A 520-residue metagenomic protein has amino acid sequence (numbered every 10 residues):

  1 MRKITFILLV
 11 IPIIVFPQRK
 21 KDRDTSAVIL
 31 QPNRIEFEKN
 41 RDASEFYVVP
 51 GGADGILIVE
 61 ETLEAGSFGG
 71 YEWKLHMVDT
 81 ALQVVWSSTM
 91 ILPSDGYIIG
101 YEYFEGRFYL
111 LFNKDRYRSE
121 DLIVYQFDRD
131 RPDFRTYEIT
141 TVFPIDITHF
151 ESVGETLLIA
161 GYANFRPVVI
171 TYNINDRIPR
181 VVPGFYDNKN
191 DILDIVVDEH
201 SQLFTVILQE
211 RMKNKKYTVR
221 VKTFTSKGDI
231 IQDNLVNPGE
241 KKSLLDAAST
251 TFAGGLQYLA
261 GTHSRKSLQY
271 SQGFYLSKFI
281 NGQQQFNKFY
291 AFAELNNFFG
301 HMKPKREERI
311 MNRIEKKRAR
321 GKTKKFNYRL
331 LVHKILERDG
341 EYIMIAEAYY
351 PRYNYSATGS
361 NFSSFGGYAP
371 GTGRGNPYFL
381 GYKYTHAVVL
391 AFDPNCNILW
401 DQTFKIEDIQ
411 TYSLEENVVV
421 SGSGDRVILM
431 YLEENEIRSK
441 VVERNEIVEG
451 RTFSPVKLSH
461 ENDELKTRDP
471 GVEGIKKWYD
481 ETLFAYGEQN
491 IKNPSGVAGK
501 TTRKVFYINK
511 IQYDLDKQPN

Functional and structural regions predicted by a protein language model:
M1-S26, N520: Bacterial Sec-dependent N-terminal signal peptides
R19-A43, T80-W86, N312-K325: A short helix->beta-strand "capping" segment at the edge of beta-propeller domains
N40-V48, P93-Y103, I139-V153, N188-D198 (+3 more regions): Repeated scaffold domains used in trafficking and secretory/extracellular systems, primarily beta-propellers
Y47-V48, A53-F68, F104-Y117, T148-H149 (+8 more regions): Short beta-strand elements that form the blades of beta-propeller/WD-repeat-like and other beta-sheet-rich scaffold
E72-T80, L122-D130, T171-I174, Y217-I230 (+4 more regions): Beta-propeller blade signature
A81-E120, F134-I147, D233-K241, F404-D408: Blade-loop segments of beta-propeller domains
N234-D246, F289-F326, W400-V419, V448-D480: Conserved blade-ending motifs and adjacent loop-strand segments that build the rim/top face of beta-propeller domains
L331-T358, A369-A391, Y412-E449: Loop/turn-rich, solvent-exposed surfaces of beta-rich toroidal or solenoidal domains
